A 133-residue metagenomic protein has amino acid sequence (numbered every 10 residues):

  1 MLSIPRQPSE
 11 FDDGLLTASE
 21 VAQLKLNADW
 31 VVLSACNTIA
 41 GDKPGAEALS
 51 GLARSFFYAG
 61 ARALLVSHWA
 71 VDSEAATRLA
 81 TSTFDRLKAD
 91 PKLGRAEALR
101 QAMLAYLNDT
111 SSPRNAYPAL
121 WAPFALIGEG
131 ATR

Functional and structural regions predicted by a protein language model:
M1-R133: Catalytic cores of enzymes
